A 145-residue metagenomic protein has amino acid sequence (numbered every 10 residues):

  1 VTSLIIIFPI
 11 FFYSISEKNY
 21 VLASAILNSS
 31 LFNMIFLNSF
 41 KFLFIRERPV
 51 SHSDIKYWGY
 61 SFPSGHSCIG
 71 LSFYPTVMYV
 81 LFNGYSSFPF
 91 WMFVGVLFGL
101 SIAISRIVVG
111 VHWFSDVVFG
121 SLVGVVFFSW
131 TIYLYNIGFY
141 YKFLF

Functional and structural regions predicted by a protein language model:
V1, N28-S29, I69: Alpha-helical transmembrane segments of multi-pass membrane transport proteins
V1-S14, L97: Hydrophobic alpha-helical transmembrane segments
T2-S3, E47-S51: Short, structured loop/turn "capping" segments at alpha-beta junctions
F8-P9, Y13, L22, K41 (+2 more regions): N-proximal short alpha-helices
P9-I35: Interfacial segments of alpha-helical transmembrane regions
S16, V50-F145: Membrane-embedded catalytic cores of phosphoryl/pyrophosphoryl-handling enzymes
S30-E47: Transmembrane alpha-helix/helix-exit interface in multi-pass inner-membrane proteins
